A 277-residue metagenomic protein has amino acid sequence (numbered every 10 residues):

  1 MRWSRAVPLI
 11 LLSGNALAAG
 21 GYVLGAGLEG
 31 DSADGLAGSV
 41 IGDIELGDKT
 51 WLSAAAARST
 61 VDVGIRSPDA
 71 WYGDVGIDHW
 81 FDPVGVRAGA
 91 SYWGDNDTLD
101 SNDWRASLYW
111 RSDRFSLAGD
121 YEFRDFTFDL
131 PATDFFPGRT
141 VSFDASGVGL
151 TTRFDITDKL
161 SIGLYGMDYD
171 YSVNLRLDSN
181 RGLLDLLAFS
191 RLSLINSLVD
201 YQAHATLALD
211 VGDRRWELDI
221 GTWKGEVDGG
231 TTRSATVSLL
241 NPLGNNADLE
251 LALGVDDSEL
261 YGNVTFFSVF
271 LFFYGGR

Functional and structural regions predicted by a protein language model:
A18-G64, P68-Y72, L187, F272-R277: Short glycine/proline- and aromatic-enriched beta-strand/turn motifs that initiate or cap beta-hairpins
G21-Y22, D48-A54, F81-A88, R114-G119 (+6 more regions): Repeated loop/turn-to-beta-strand initiation elements of outer-membrane beta-barrel proteins
G27-A33, A55-S59, G89-D95, D120-F126 (+4 more regions): Outer-membrane beta-barrel pore domains and translocons
G27-L28, S59-V63, S91-G94, W104-R105 (+5 more regions): Extracellular loop and loop/strand-boundary signature of outer-membrane beta-barrel proteins
D34-V40, S67-G73, D100-W104, D113 (+5 more regions): Residues that define the transmembrane beta-barrel architecture of outer-membrane proteins
V61-R66, V86, D97-S101, L117 (+5 more regions): Outer-membrane beta-barrel proteins
R111-K224: Detector for outer-membrane/organellar transmembrane beta-barrel domains, recognizing the amphipathic beta-strand
L209, G262-R277: Outer-membrane beta-barrel "beta-signal"
